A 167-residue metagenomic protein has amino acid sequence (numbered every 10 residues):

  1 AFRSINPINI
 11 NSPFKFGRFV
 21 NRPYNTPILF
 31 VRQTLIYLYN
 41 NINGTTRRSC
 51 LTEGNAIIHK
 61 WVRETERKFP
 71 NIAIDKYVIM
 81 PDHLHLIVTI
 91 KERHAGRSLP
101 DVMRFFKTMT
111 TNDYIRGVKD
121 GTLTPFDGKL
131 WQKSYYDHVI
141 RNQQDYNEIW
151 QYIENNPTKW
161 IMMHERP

Functional and structural regions predicted by a protein language model:
A1-P167: Short catalytic/metal-binding and nucleic-acid-binding patches
